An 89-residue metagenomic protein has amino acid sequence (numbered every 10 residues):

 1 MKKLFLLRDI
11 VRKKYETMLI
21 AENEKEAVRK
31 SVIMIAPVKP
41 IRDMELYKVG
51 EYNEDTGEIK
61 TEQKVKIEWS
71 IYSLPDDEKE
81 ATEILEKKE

Functional and structural regions predicted by a protein language model:
M1-K14: Short aromatic-glycine-(Arg/Gly/Cys) micro-motifs in beta-strand/loop hairpins
F5-L6, S31-P37: Intrinsically disordered, low-complexity boundary segments flanking structured domains
L6, I20, E45-Y47: Beta-strand cores of modular interaction/reader domains in eukaryotic scaffold and signaling proteins, especially PDZ
V11-R12, V28, A36-P37: Eukaryote-specific detector of the first structured module of a protein
K14-E22: A short, exposed loop/beta-hairpin motif centered on an aromatic-Gly-Thr core
N23-I33: Charged, amphipathic alpha-helical segments
M34-E89: Short, mixed-charge low-complexity intrinsically disordered segments
